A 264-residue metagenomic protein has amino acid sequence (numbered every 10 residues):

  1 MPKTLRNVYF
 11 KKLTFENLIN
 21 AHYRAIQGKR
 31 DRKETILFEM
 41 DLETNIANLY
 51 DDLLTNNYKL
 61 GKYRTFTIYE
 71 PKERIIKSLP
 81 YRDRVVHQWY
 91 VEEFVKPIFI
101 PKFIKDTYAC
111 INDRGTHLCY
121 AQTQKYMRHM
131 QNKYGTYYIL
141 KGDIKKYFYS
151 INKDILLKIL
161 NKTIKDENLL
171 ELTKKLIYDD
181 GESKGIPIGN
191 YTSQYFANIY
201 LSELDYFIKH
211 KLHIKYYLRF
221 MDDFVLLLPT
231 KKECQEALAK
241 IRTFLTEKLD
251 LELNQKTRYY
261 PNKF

Functional and structural regions predicted by a protein language model:
M1-A47: Non-catalytic, polymerase-adjacent accessory regions of viral genome-replication enzymes
K3, E16-I19, E43, A47 (+9 more regions): Non-catalytic, well-ordered alpha-helical scaffold segments
L5-V8, V91-N152: Active-site-proximal segment of RNA-dependent polymerases
L18, L49-K72, V85, N168-D180: Reverse-transcriptase-like RNA-dependent polymerase core
R24-I36, F66-K77, I104-D106: Glycine-/proline-rich flexible loop or hinge segments
T35, E39, D113, I186 (+2 more regions): Conserved phosphate/pyrophosphate-binding and hydrolysis machinery centered on Walker-type P-loop NTPases, extending
D52, Y126-M221, V225-T243, L251-N262: Conserved polymerase palm-domain catalytic core
E73-I104, E182-H210: Conserved pre-motif C helix in the palm subdomain of viral-like polymerases
